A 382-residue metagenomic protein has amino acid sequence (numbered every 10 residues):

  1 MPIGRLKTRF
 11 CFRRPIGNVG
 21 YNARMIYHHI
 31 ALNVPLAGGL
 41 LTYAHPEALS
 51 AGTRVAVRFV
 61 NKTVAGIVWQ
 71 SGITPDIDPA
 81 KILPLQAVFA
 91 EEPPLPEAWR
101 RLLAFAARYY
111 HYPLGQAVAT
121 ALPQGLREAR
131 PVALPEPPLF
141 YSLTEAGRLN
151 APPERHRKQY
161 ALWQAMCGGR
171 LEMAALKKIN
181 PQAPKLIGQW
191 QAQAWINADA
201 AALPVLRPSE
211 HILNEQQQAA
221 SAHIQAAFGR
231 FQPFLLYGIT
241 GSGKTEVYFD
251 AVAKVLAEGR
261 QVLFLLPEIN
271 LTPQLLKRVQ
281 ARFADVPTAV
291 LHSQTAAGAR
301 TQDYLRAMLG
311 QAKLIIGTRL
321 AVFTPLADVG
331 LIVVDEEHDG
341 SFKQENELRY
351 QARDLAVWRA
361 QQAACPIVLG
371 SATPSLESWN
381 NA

Functional and structural regions predicted by a protein language model:
M1-L6, G20-R24: N-terminal, intrinsically disordered charge-dense segments
N18-T373, E377-W379: Accessory, non-ATPase domains that flank or precede helicase/AAA+ motor cores in DNA-metabolism machines
